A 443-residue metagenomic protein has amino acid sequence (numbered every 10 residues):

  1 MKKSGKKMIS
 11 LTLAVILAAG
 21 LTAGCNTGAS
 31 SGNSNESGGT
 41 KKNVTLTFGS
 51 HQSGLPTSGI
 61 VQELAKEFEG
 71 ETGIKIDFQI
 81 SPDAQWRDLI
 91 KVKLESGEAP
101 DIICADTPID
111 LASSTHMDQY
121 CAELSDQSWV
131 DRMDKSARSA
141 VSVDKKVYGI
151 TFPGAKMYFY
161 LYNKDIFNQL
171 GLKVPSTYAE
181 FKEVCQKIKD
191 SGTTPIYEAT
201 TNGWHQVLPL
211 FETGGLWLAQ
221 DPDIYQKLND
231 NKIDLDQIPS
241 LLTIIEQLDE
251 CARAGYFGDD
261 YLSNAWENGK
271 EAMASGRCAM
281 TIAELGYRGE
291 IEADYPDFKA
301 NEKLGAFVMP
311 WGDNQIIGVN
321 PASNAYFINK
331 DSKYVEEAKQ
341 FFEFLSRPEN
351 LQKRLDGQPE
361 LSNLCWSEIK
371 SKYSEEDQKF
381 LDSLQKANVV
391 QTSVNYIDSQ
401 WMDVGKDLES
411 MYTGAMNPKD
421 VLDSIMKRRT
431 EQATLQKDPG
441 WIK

Functional and structural regions predicted by a protein language model:
K3-I16, G20-L111, V174, D313 (+5 more regions): Conserved N-terminal structural module of periplasmic/extracytoplasmic solute-binding proteins
Q52, T107-I109, Q119-C121, G286-D294 (+4 more regions): Mature extracytoplasmic/periplasmic domains
K66, E71, K75, S96 (+4 more regions): Extracytoplasmic/periplasmic substrate-recognition and gating elements
E67-S136, S142, D165-S176, E271-A272 (+4 more regions): Extracytoplasmic "Venus flytrap"/periplasmic binding protein-like
T107-Y158, K182, I188, P209 (+2 more regions): Hinge/lid segment of periplasmic solute-binding proteins
A112-D118, A137-V174, T200-N229, N314 (+3 more regions): Periplasmic solute-binding protein
N168, L351-Q352, D382-K443: Conserved C-terminal helix/tail region of periplasmic/extracytoplasmic solute-binding proteins
K187, N229-Y261: Glycine-centered hinge/linker elements that transmit conformational signals in sensory and ligand-binding systems
